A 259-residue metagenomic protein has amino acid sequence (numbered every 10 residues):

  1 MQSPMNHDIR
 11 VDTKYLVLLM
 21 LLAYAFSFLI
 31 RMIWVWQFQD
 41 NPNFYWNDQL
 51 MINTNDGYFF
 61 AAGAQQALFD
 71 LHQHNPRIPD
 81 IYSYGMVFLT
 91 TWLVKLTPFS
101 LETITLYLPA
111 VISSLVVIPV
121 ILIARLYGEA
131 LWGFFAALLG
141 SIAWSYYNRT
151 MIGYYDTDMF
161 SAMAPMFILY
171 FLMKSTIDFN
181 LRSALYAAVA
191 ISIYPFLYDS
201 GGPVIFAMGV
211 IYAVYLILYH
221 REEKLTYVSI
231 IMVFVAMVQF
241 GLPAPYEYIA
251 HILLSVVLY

Functional and structural regions predicted by a protein language model:
M1-Y45, F134: Start-transfer (signal-anchor) and selected internal transmembrane alpha helices of multi-pass inner/ER membrane
V11-A23, T105-P109, L131-A136, S161 (+5 more regions): Alpha-helical transmembrane segments of integral membrane proteins
F28-I33, W92, P119, I123-Y127 (+5 more regions): Hydrophobic membrane-targeting alpha-helices
M32-Y127, L131-M166, Y194, Y198-D199: Active-site lumenal/periplasmic loops and adjacent helix-entry segments of GT-C-fold, multi-pass membrane
S113, G140, T157-L169, V204-Y212 (+1 more regions): Hydrophobic core segments of transmembrane alpha-helices in multi-pass, intramembrane catalytic enzymes
M166-Y186, A190-Y194, V210-L225: Membrane-interface transmembrane helices that cradle and orient dolichyl/undecaprenyl
A184-D199, I231-G241: Membrane-interface alpha helices of multi-pass inner-membrane proteins
V204-Q239, E247-Y259: Perimembrane helix-loop-helix junctions
